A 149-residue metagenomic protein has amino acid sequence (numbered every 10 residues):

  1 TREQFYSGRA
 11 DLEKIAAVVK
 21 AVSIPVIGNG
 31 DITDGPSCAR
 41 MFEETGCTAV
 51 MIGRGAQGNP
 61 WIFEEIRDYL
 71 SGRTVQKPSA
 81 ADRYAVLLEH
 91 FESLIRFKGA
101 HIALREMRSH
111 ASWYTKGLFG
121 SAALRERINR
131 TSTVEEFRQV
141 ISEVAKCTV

Functional and structural regions predicted by a protein language model:
T1-E3: A short, flexible beta-alpha/helix-coil linker loop
F5-Y6, A10-E13, A17-G28, I32-V149: Alpha/beta catalytic cores of nucleotide-metabolism and tRNA/nucleoside-modifying enzymes
